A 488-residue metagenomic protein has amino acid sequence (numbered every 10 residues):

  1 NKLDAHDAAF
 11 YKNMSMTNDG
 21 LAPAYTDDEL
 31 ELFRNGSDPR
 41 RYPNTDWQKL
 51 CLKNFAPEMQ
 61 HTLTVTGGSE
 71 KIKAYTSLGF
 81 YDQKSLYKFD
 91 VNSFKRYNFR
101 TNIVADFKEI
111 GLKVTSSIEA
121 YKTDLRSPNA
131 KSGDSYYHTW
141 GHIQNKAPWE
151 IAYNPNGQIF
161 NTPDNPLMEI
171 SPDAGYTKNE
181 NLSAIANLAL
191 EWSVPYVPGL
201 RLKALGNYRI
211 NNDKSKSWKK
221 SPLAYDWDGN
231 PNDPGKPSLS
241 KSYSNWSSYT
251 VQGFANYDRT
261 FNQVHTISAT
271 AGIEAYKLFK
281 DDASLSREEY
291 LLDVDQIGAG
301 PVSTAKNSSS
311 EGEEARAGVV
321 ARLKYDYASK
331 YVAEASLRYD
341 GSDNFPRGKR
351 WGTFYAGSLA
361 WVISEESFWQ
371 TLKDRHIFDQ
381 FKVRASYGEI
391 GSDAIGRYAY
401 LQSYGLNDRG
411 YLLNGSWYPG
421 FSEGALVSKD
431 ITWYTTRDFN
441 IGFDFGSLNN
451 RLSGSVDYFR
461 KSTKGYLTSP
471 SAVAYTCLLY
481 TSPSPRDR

Functional and structural regions predicted by a protein language model:
N1-D90, L190: Residues embedded in well-ordered regular secondary structure
M59, N102-K108, S117-K122, N129-S132 (+4 more regions): Extracellular/periplasmic, surface-exposed regions of secreted and cell-surface proteins
Y87-V91, N344-R347: Short, surface-exposed loop/turn segments at secondary-structure junctions
S93-R96, Q380-F381: Alpha-helical scaffolds flanking conserved acidic
F99: Conserved catalytic breakage-reunion loop centered on the nucleophilic residue
